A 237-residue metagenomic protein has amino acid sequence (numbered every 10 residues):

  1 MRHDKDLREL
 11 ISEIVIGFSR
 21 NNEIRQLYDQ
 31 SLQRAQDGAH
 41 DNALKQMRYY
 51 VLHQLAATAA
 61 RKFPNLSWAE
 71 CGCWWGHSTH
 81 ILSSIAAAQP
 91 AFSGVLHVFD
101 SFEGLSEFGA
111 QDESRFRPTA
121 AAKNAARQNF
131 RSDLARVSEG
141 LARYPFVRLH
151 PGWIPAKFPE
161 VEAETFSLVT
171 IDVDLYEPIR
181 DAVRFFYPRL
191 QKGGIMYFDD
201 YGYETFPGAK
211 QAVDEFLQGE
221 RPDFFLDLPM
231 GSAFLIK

Functional and structural regions predicted by a protein language model:
R8-L10, G17-Q46, A57, K62-K237: S-adenosylmethionine/decaboxylated-SAM
M47-V51: N-terminal pre-P-loop "Q-motif" helix
Q54: Membrane-associated scaffolding surfaces of BAR-superfamily helical dimers
